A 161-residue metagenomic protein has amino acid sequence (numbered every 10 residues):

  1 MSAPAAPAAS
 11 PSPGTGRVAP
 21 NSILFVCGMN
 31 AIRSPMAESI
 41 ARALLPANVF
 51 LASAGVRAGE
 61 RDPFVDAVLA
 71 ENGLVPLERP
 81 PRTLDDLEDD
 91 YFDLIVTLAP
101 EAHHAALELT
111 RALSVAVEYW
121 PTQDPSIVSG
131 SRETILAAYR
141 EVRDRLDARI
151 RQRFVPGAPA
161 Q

Functional and structural regions predicted by a protein language model:
S2-D85: Conserved active-site segments centered on acidic
P11-P13, A105-Q161: Phosphate-binding/catalytic loops
G16-S22, E88-L98, Y139: Cytosolic catalytic domains that perform sulfur/thiol-centered chemistry
N30, L69, I95-V96, L146: Conserved small-residue
S53, T97, E118-P121: Structural signal for conserved beta-strand scaffold positions within catalytic alpha/beta enzyme cores
A58-E60, A102, D124-S126: Residue-level detector of flexible, active-site-proximal loop/helix-junction positions within diverse enzyme catalytic
D90-L113: Mid-chain, well-packed structural core segment of small domains
